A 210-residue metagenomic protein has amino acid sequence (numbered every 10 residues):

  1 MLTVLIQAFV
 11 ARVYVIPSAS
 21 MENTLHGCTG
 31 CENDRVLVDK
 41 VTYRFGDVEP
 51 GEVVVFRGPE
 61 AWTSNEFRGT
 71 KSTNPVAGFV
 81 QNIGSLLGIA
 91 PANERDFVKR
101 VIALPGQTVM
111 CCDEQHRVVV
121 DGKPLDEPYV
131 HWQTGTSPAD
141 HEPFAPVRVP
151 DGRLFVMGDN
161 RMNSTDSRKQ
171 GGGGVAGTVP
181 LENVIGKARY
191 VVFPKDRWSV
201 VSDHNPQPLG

Functional and structural regions predicted by a protein language model:
L5-V15, N23-G210: Soluble "head" domains of membrane/secretory-pathway proteins
S18: A short acidic/basic microdomain associated with nuclease active sites
